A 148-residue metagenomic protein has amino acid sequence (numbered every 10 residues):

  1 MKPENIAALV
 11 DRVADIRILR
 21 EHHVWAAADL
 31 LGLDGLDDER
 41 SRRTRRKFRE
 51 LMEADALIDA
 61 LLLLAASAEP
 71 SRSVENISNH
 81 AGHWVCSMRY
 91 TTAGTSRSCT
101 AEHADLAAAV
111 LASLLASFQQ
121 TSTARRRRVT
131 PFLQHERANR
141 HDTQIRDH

Functional and structural regions predicted by a protein language model:
M1-N5, L9, H141-H148: Intrinsically disordered, low-complexity regulatory segments in tyrosine-phosphorylation signaling proteins
K2-E4, A8, D15-S96: N-terminal segment of the canonical double-stranded RNA-binding domain
A27, E75, S98-T100, L115 (+2 more regions): General "foldedness" signal
R89, A101, A112-A116: Surface-exposed beta-strand edges and their flanking turn/coil or helix-capping segments
A93-L106: A short, exposed loop/beta-hairpin motif centered on an aromatic-Gly-Thr core
L106-A108, A112-T123: Mixed-charge, glycine-accented linear interaction segment located at domain edges/termini
T123-H148: Intrinsically disordered, low-complexity charged/polar segments
